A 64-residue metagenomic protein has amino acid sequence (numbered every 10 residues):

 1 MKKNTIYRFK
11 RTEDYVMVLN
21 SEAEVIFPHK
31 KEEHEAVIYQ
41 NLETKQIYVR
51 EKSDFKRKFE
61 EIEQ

Functional and structural regions predicted by a protein language model:
M1-T12: Short coil-to-beta transition motif at edge beta-strands of beta-rich domains
F9-R11, V18, E61: Residue-level detector of beta-propeller blades
K10-D14, E43-K45: Glycine-centered tight beta-turn/hairpin loop motif at sheet-sheet or coil-to-beta transitions
E13-I26: Short beta-strand-centered aromatic/proline hotspots
E24-K30, Q64: Short acidic, Gly/Pro-enriched loop/turn segments at secondary-structure junctions
P28-I47: Short solvent-exposed strand/turn elements
K45-Q64: Intrinsically disordered, low-complexity, charged/polar segments
